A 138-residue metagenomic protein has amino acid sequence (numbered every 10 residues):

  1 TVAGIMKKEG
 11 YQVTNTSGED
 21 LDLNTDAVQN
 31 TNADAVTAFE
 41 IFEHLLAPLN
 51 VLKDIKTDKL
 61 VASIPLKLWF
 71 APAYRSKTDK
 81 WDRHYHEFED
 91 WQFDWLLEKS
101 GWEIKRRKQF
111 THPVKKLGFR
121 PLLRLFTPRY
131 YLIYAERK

Functional and structural regions predicted by a protein language model:
T1: Conserved SAM/SAH-binding loop-helix junction of Class I S-adenosyl-L-methionine-dependent methyltransferases
G4-I5, N24, L46-K138: S-adenosyl-L-methionine-dependent methyltransferase catalytic module, highlighting the catalytic core
K7-N30: Adenosine-cofactor binding site in Rossmann-like domains, unifying the SAM/SAH pocket of S-adenosylmethionine-dependent
G10, A33, I55-K59: Short, well-ordered alpha-helix to beta-strand connector turns
N32-D34, Y134: Residue-level detector of intrinsically disordered, flexible termini and proteolytic processing junctions
T37: A conserved beta-strand element that flanks and buttresses the S-adenosyl-L-methionine
I41-H44: Hydrophobic adenine-recognition pocket in adenosine-nucleotide-binding enzymes
